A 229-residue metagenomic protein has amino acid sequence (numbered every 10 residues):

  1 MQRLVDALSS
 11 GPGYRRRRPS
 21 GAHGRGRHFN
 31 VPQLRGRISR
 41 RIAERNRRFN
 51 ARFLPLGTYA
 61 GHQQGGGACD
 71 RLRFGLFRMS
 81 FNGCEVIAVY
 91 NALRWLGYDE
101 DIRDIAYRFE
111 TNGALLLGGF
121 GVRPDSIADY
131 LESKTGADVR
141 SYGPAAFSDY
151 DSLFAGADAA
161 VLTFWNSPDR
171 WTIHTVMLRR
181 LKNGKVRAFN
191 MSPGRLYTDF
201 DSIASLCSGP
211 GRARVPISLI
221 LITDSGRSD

Functional and structural regions predicted by a protein language model:
M1-L116: Active-site-adjacent structural segments surrounding the nucleophilic cysteine of cysteine proteases and isopeptidases
V5, Q33, E100-R227: Conserved active-site-adjacent core of cysteine acyl-enzyme catalytic domains
